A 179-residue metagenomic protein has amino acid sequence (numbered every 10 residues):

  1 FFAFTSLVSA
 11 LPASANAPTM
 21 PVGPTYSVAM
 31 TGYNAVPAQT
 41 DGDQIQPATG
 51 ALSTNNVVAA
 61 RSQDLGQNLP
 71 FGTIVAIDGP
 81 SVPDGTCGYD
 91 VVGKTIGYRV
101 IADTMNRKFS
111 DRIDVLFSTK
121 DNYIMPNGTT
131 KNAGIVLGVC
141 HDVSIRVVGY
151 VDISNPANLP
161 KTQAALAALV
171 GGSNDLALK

Functional and structural regions predicted by a protein language model:
F1-L7: Sec-dependent N-terminal signal peptides of Gram-positive bacterial secreted proteins and lipoproteins
L7-K179: Solvent-exposed, well-ordered loop and adjacent helix/strand elements within mature globular domains that form
